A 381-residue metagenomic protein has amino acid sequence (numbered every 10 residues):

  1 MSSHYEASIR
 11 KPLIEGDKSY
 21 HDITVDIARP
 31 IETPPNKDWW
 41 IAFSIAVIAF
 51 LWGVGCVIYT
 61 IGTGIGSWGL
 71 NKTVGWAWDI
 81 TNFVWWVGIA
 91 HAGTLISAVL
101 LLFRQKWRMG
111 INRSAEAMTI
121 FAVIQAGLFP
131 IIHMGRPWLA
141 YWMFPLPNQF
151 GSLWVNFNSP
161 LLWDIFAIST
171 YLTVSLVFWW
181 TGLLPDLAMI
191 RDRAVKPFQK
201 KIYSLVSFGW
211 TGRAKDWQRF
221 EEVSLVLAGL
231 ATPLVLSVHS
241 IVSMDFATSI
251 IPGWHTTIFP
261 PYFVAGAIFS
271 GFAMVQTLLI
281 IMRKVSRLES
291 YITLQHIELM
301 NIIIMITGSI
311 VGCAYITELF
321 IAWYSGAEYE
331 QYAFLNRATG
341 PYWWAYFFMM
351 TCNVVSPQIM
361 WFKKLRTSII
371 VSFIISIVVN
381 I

Functional and structural regions predicted by a protein language model:
M1-S44: Generic start-of-chain signal for non-secretory N-termini
S2-K18, I58-G69, T73-W76, F83-A214 (+1 more regions): Transmembrane-helix bundle segments that line or gate the permeation/cavity pathway in multi-pass membrane proteins
L13-T24, I45-W52, W86-A92, P233-V242: The first (N-terminal) embedded transmembrane alpha-helix
P30-V57, S152-M349, F362: Long, contiguous internal "core" modules enriched in hydrophobic/ aromatic residues
V87-L95, F348-P357: Hydrophobic alpha-helical transmembrane segments
K106-W107, W361-S372: Membrane-helix interface "capping/anchor" motifs
V354-W361, I381: Hydrophobic alpha-helical segments of multi-pass membrane transport proteins
V371-N380: Central hydrophobic cores of alpha-helical transmembrane segments in multi-pass integral membrane proteins
